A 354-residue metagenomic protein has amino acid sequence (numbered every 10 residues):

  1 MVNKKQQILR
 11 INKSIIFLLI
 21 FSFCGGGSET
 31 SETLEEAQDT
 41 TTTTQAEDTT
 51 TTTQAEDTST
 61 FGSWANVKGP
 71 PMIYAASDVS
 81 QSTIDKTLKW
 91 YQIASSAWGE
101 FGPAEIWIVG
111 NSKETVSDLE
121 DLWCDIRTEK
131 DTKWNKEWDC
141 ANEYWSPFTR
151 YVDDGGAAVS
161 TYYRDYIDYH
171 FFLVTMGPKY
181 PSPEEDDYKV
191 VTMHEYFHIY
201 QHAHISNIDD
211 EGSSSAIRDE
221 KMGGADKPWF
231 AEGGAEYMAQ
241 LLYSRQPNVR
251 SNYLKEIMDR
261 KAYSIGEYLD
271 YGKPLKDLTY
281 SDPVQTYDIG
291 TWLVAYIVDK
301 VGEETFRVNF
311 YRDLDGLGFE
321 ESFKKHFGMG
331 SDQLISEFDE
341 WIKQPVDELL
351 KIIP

Functional and structural regions predicted by a protein language model:
M1-L9: N-terminal secretory signal peptides that target proteins for export/translocation
R10-L18: Sec-dependent signal peptide recognition, specifically the positively charged N-region followed immediately by
S22-F23: C-terminal motif of bacterial Sec signal peptides marking the signal peptidase cleavage site
D39-Q54: Extracellular mucin-like PTS domains
G62-Q81, M176: Acidic/histidine-rich, surface-exposed loop or edge segments in extracytoplasmic proteins
A75-S160, K189, M193-Y196, A203 (+2 more regions): Zn2+-dependent metallopeptidase catalytic core
A94, G234, M238-L242, M258-D332 (+1 more regions): Active-site-proximal alpha-helical
Y151-M258: Zinc-dependent metallopeptidase catalytic helix centered on the HExxH motif and its immediate flanking segment
